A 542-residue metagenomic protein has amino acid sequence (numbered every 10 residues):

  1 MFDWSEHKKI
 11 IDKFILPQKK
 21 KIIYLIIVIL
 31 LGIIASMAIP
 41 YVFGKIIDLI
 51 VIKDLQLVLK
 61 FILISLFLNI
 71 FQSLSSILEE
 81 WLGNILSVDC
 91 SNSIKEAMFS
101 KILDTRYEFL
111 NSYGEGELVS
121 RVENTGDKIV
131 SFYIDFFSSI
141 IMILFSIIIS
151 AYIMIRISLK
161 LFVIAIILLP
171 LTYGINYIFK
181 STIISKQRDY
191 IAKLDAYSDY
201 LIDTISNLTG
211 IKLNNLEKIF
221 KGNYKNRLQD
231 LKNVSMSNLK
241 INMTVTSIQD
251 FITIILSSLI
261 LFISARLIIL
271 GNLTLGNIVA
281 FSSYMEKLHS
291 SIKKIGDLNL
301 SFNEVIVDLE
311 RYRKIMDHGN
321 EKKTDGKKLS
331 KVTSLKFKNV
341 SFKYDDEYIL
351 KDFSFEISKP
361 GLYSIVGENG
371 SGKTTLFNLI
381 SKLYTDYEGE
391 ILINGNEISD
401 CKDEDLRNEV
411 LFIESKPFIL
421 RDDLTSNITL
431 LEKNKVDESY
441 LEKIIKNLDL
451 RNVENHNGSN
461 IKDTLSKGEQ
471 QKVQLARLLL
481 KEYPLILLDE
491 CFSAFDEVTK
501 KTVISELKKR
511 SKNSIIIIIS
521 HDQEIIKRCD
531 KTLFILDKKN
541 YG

Functional and structural regions predicted by a protein language model:
M1-S36, I52-F61, E79-G83, S87 (+11 more regions): Membrane-integrated ABC transporters
K13-K20, Y107-E108, N124-Y133, F137 (+6 more regions): An intracellular "coupling" helix at the cytosolic face of ABC transporter transmembrane type-1 domains
I22-L78, L82, I155-K160, G271 (+1 more regions): Transmembrane helix-loop-helix hairpins at lipid-water interfaces of multipass membrane proteins, especially the type-1
L31, A35-G44, D135-K180, M236-V279: A hydrophobic transmembrane-helix motif
A35-G44, D48, L68-N111, E115 (+12 more regions): Juxtamembrane helix-loop junctions of ABC transporter transmembrane domains
L216, K240, F281, E286-M316: Cytosolic ends of transmembrane helices, especially the final helix of ABC transmembrane type-1 domains
S381: Helix-to-loop junction immediately C-terminal to a conserved catalytic motif
P417-N460, E482: Conserved "ABC signature" C-loop
